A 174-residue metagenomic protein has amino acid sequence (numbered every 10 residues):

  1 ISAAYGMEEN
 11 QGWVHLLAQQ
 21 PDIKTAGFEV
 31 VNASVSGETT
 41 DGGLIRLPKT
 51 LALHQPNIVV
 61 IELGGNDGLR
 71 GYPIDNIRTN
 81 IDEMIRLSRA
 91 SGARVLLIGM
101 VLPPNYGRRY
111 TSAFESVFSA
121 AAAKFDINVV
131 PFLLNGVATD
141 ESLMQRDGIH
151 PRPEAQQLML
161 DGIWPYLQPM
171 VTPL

Functional and structural regions predicted by a protein language model:
I1-G6: Short glycine-rich His-centered loop
E9-N10, Y110: Single-residue recognition of alpha-helix boundary sites
N10-W13, T39-G43: Conserved donor sugar-nucleotide recognition element shared by glycan-biosynthetic enzymes
L16-A26, G42-L174: Alpha-helical cap/lid subdomain in secreted, periplasmic, or secretory-pathway luminal O-acyl-processing enzymes
T25-T39: A short beta-strand-loop structural module common to alpha/beta enzyme folds
